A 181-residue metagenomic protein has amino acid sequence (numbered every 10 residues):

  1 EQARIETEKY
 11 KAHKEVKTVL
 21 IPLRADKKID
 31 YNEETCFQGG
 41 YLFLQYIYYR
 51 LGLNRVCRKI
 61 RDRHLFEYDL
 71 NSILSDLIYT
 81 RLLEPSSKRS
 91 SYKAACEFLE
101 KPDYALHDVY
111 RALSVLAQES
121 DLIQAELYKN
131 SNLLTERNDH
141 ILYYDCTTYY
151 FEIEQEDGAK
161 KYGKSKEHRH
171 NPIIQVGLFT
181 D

Functional and structural regions predicted by a protein language model:
E1-Q155, H170, F179-D181: Dynamic "connector" segments at or just before major functional cores
E156-K160: Eukaryotic beta-rich interaction modules
K161-E167: Long, structured protein-protein interaction/assembly regions in large complexes
I173: Short, small/polar residue-rich loop motifs at catalytic or cofactor-binding pockets
